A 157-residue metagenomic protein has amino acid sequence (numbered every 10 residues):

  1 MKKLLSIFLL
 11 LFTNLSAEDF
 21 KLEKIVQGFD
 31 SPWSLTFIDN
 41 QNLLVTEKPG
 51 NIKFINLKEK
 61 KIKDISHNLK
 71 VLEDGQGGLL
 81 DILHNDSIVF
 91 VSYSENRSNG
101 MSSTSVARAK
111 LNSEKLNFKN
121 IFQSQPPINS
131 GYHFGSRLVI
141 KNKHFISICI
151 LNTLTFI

Functional and structural regions predicted by a protein language model:
L4-N14: Sec-dependent N-terminal signal peptides
L15-F156: Acidic, Gly/Ser/Thr-rich repeat motifs that build Ca2+-stabilized beta-propeller blades
